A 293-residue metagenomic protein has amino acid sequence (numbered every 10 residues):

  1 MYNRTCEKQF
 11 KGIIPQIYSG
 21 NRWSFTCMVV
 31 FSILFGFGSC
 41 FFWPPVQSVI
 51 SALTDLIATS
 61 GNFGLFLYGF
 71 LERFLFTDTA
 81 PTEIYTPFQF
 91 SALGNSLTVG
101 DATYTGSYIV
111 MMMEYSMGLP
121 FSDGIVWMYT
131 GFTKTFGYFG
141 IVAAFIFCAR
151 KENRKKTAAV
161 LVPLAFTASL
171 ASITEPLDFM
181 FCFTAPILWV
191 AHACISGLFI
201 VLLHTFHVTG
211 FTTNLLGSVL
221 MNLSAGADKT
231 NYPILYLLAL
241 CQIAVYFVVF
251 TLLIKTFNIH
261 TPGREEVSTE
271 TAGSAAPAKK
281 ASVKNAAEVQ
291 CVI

Functional and structural regions predicted by a protein language model:
M1-S91, F211-T212, L216-K229, P233-I243 (+3 more regions): Signature of multi-pass transmembrane helix bundles
Y2-E7, F145-E152: Structural signal for the C-terminal ends of transmembrane alpha-helices and the immediately following loop
P15, S172, I293: Residue-level signature of catalytic and energy-coupling elements of molecular machines, predominantly ATP/GTP-dependent
Q16-S24, M28, S60-G61, Y129-G131 (+6 more regions): Alpha-helical transmembrane segments of multi-pass membrane proteins, especially transporters and channels
L56-G137: Alpha-helical transmembrane segments and their membrane-interface boundaries that form or gate the permeation pathway
T98-G124, F139-A144, P163-L164, L170-N285: Transmembrane alpha-helical segments and their short flanking loops that form helix-hairpins/helix-helix interfaces
T135-G140, F147-V160: Membrane-proximal intracellular helices of multi-pass ion channels
A287-I293: C-terminal accessory/binding modules appended to enzymatic or scaffolding proteins
